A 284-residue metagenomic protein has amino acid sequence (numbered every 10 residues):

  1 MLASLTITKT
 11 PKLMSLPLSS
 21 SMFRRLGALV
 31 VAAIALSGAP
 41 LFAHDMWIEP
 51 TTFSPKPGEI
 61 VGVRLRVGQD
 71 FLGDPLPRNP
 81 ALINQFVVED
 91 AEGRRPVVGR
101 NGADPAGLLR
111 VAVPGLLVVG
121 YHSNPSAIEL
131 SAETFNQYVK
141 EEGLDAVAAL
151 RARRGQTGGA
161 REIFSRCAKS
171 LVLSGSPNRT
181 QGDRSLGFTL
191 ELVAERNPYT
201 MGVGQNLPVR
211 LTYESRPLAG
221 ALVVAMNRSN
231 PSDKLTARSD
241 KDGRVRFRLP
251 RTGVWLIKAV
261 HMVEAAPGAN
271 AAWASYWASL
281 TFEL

Functional and structural regions predicted by a protein language model:
P11-L29: Bacterial N-terminal signal peptides that target proteins for export
G27-G38: Bacterial N-terminal signal peptides
A39-A43: Sec/Tat signal peptide C-region and signal peptidase I cleavage site
H44-V61, A146-L207, T212-P217, S229-P231 (+1 more regions): Beta-strand-rich domain onsets/edges
R66-G102: N-terminal, post-signal-peptide region of Sec/Tat-exported proteins
N84-R94, L222-A237: Short amphipathic beta-strand segments in non-cytosolic proteins
A103-G107, S239-G253: Glycine-centered loop-to-beta-strand initiation motif
N124-A132, V263-G268: Short acidic/polar inter-strand loop motif in beta-rich domains
